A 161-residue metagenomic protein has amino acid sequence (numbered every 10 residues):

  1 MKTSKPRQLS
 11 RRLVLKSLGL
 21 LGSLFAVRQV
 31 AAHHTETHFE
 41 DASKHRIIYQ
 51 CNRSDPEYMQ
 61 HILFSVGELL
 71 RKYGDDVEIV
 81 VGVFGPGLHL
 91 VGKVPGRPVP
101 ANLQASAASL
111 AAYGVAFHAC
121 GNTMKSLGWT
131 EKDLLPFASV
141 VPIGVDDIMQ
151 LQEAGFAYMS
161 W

Functional and structural regions predicted by a protein language model:
K2-G22: N-terminal secretory signal peptides and thylakoid transit peptides that target proteins across membranes
R28-I47, S54: C-terminal segment of N-terminal export signals and the immediately downstream linker at the start of the mature
K44-R46, D75-I79, Y113-A116, A154-F156: Loop/turn elements at helix/coil->beta-strand transitions in domains of secreted/extracellular proteins
Q50-L63, V91-P95: Short, glycine-rich nucleotide/cofactor-binding loops
C51-R53, G82-P86, G121-T123, W161: Active-site-proximal beta-strand/loop segments in catalytic clefts of secreted hydrolases
H61-G74: Histidine-anchored nucleotide/phosphate-binding helix
E78-G92: Acidic helix-start/capping segments at beta-turn-to-alpha-helix junctions
V94-W161: A cross-taxonomic marker for long C-terminal extensions/tails that follow the last structured domain
